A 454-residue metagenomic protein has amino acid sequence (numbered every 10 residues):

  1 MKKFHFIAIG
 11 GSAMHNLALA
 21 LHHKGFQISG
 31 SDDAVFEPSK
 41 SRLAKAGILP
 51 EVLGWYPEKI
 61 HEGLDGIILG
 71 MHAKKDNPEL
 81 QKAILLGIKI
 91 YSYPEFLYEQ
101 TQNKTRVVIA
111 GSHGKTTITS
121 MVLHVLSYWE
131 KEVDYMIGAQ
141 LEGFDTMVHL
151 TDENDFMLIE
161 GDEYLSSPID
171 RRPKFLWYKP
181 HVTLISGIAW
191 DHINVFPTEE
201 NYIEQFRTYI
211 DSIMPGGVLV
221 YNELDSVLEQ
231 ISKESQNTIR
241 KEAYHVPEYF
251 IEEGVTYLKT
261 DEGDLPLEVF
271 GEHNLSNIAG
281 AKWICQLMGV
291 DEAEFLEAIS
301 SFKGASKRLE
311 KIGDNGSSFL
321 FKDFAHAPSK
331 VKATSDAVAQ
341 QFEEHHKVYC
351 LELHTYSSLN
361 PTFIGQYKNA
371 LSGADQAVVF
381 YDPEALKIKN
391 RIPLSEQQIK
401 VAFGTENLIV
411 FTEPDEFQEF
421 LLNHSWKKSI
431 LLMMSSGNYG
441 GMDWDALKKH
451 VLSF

Functional and structural regions predicted by a protein language model:
M1-E37, L43-P50, G63-I67, A83-I88 (+3 more regions): ATP-dependent carboxylate-amine ligase
I9, S31-D32, G70-H72, Y93-P94 (+14 more regions): Fold-independent oxyanion-binding glycine-rich loops and adjacent beta-strand/coil segments at enzyme active sites
A20-K24, E58-E62, M71-Y221, V227-T238 (+2 more regions): Phosphate-binding loop of NTP-binding sites
V52-W55, Y91-Y98, M136-A139, S235-E253 (+4 more regions): Beta-strand->loop->alpha-helix junctions that form or flank phosphate-binding loops in nucleotide-handling enzymes
T117, H273-A279, H326: A generic structural signal for residues located within well-ordered alpha-helices of large catalytic or ligand-binding
L176-Y178, F250-G254, G304: Short, flexible loop/turn motifs enriched in small residues
V255-T260: Short polybasic amphipathic segments
L265-F270, S318-K322: Short pre-catalytic strand/loop immediately N-terminal to key active-site residues, enriched for Gly-Thr
